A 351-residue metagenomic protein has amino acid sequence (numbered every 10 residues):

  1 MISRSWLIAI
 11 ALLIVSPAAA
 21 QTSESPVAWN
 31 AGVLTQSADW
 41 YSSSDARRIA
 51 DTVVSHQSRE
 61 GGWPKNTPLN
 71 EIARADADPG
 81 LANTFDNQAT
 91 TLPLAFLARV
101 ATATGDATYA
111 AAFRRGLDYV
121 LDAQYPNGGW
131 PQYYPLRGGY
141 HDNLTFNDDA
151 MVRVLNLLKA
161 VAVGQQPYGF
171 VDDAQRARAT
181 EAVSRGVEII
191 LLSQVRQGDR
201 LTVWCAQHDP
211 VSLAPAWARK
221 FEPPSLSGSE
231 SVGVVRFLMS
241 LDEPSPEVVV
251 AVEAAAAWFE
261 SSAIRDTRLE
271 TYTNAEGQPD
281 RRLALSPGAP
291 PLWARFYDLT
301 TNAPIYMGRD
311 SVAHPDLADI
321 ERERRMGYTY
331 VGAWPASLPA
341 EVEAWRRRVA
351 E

Functional and structural regions predicted by a protein language model:
M1-S5: Positively charged n-region of N-terminal signal peptides that target proteins for export
W6-V15: Bacterial N-terminal signal peptides
Q21-I49, A160-R185, S212-A218, E222 (+1 more regions): Terminal, non-catalytic domain-edge segments
S43, R47-T91, F96: N-terminal carbohydrate-binding/catalytic regions of secreted carbohydrate-active enzymes
R48-G62, A112-G129, T180-D199, A251-R268: Long, well-ordered core segments of solenoidal/helical folds
K65-F85, G129-F146, V211-P223: A cross-kingdom feature marking solvent-exposed beta-strand/loop segments within repeated, beta-rich binding/scaffold
L81-D106, A112, G116-Y119: Long, hydrophobic/aromatic-enriched structural stretches that serve as scaffold segments
A110, R114-L117, L121, G138 (+2 more regions): Eukaryote-skewed repeat-based solenoidal scaffolds used as protein-protein interaction platforms, primarily
